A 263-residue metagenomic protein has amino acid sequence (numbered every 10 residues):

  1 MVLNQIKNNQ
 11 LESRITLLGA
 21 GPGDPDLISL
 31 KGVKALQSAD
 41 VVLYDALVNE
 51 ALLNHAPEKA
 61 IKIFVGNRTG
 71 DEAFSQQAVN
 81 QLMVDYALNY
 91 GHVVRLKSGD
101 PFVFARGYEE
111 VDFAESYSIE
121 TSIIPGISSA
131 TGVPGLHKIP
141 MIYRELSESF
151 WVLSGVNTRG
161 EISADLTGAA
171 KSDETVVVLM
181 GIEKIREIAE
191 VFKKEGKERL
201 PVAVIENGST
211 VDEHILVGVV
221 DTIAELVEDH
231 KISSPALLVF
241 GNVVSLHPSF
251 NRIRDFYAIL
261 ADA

Functional and structural regions predicted by a protein language model:
M1-P25, L30-I124, A236: Class I S-adenosyl-L-methionine
V2-I6, S13-L17, L88-V93, S149 (+1 more regions): A contiguous loop/helix-start segment that scaffolds small-molecule binding in enzyme catalytic cores
L3, D100-S172, H214-V217, E225: Class I SAM-dependent methyltransferase SAM-binding "motif I" and its flanking Rossmann-like core
P22-G23, L47-N49, V65-E72, I127-S129 (+3 more regions): Short, acidic/turn-prone active-site loops that include or flank metal/cofactor- and phosphate-binding residues
L27, K31, Q37, L47 (+9 more regions): Conserved active-site and cofactor/substrate-binding residues in soluble primary-metabolism enzymes
K59-I63, Q81, D112, K138-R144 (+2 more regions): Short, hinge-like loop/turn segments at secondary-structure boundaries
A60-N67, S118-S122, M141-E148, K197-V204: Short hydrophobic/aromatic-enriched beta-strand-loop microsegments
